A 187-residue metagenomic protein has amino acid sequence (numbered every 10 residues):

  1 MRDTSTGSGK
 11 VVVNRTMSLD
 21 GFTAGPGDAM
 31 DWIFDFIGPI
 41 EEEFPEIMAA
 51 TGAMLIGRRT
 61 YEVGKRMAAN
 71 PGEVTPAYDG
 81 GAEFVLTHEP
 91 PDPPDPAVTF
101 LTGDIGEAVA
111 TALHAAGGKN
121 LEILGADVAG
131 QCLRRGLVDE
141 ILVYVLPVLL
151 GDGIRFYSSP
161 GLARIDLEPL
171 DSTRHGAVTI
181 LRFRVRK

Functional and structural regions predicted by a protein language model:
M1-K187: Enzymes that bind and transform nitrogen-containing heteroaromatic metabolites
